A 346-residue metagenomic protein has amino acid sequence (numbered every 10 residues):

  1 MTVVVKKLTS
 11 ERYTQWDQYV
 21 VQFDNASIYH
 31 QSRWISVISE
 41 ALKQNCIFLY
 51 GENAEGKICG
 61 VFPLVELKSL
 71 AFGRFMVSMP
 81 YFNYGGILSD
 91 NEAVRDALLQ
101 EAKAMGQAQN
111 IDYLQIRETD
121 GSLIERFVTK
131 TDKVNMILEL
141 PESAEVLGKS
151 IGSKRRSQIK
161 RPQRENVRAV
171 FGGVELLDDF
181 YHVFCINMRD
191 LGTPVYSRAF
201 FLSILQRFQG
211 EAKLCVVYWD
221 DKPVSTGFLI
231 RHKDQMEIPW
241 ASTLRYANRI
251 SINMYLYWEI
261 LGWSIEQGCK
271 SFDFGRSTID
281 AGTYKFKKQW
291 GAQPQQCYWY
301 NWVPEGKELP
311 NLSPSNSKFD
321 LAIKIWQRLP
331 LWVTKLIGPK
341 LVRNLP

Functional and structural regions predicted by a protein language model:
V3-E55, F62-F72, E118-D132, L138-R249: A conserved beta-strand-loop-helix scaffold within acyl/acetyltransferase catalytic domains
Q44-C46, A108-I111, C269: Short, high-confidence coil segments that cap the C-terminus of an alpha-helix and link into the following beta-strand
F48, F62, E66, D120-V146 (+2 more regions): Active-site/acyl-donor-binding loops of N-acyltransferases
L49-N53, C59-F62, L67, A71 (+4 more regions): Aromatic (often tryptophan-rich) hydrophobic motifs at membrane interfaces
I58, Y81, A108-N110, K130-D132 (+2 more regions): A short, structural micro-pattern
S78-G86, T131-I137: Acyl/amide activation-and-transfer machinery of modular secondary-metabolite enzymes
M79, K149-Q158, S313-D320: Short intrinsically disordered coil segments
A93-N135: Non-catalytic accessory segments adjacent to catalytic cores
